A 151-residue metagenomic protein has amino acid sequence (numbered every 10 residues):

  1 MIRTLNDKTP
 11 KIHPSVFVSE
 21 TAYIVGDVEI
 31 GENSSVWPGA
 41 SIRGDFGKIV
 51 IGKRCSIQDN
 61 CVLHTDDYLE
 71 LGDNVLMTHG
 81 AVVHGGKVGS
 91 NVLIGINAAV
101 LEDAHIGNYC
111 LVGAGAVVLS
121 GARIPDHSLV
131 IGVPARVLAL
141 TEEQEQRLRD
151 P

Functional and structural regions predicted by a protein language model:
M1-I12, F17, D45-K53, D59-C61 (+2 more regions): Glycine-rich hexapeptide-repeat left-handed beta-helix
M1-S41: Extended, small-residue-rich solenoid/repeat segments and analogous flexible loops that form exposed scaffolds
H64: Short, acidic/hydrophobic/Gly-rich beta-strand patch recurrent on exposed beta strands that often constitutes part
